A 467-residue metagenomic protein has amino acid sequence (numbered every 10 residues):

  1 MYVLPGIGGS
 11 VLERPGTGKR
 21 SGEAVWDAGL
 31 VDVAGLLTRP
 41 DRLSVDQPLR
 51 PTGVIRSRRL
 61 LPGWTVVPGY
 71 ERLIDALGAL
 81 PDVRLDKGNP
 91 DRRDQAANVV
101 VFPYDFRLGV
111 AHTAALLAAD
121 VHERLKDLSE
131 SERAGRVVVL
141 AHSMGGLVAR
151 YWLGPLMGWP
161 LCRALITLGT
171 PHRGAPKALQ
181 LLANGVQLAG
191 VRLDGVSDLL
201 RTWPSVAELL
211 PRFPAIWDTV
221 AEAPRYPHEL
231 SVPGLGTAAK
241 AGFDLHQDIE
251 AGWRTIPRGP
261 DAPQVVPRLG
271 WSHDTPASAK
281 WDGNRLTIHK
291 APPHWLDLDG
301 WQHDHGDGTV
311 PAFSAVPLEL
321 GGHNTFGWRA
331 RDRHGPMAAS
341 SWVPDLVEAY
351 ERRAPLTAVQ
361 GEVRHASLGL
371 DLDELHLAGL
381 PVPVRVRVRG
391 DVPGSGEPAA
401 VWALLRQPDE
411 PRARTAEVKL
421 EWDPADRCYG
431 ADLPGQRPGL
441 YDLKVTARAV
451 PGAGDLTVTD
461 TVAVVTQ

Functional and structural regions predicted by a protein language model:
M1-L140, M144-A189, L193-S197, G308-A312 (+1 more regions): N-terminal non-catalytic accessory region
L80, D127, S131, P155 (+5 more regions): Alpha-helix C-cap/termination motif
A164-D248, V266-G270: Extended catalytic-interface subdomain
S231-Q360: Long, contiguous interaction/targeting segments characteristic of exported/extracellular or secretory-pathway proteins
